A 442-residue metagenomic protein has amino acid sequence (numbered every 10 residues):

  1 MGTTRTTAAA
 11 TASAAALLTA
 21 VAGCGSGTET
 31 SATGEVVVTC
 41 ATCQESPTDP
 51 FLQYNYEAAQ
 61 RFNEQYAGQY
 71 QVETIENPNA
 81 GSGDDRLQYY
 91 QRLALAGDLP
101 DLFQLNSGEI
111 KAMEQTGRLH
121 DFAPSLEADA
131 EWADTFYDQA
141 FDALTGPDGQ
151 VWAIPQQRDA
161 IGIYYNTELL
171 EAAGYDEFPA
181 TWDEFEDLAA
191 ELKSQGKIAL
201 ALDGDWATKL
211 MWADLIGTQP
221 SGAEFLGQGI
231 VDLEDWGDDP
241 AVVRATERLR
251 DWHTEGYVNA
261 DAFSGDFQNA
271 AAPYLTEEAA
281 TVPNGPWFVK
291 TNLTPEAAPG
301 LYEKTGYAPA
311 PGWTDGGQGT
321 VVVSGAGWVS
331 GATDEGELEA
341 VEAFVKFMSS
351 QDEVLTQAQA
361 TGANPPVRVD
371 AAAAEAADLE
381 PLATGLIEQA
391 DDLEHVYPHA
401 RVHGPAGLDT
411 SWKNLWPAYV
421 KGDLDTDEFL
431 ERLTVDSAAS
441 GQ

Functional and structural regions predicted by a protein language model:
G2, T6-A112, A128-A130, T356 (+2 more regions): Conserved N-terminal structural module of periplasmic/extracytoplasmic solute-binding proteins
P100-D101, E131-L169, A199, G312 (+2 more regions): A structural signal for short loop-to-beta-strand junctions that line the ligand-binding cleft of periplasmic/secreted
S107-A160, A213-G217, G306-A308: Hinge/lid segment of periplasmic solute-binding proteins
A123-F136, G204, P220-R244, T294-E303 (+2 more regions): Short, solvent-exposed loop/beta-turn-alpha elements that line the ligand-binding surface or hinge of extracytoplasmic
Q150-Q156, I161, E186-E234, A279: Extracytoplasmic/periplasmic solute-binding protein
A173, T254-V258, P295-A363: Extracytoplasmic/periplasmic substrate-recognition and gating elements
A189, V231-A262: Glycine-centered hinge/linker elements that transmit conformational signals in sensory and ligand-binding systems
V322, A363-V367, A371, A383-S437: C-terminal capping/gating helix-and-loop segments adjacent to ligand/active sites or protein-protein/ligand interfaces
